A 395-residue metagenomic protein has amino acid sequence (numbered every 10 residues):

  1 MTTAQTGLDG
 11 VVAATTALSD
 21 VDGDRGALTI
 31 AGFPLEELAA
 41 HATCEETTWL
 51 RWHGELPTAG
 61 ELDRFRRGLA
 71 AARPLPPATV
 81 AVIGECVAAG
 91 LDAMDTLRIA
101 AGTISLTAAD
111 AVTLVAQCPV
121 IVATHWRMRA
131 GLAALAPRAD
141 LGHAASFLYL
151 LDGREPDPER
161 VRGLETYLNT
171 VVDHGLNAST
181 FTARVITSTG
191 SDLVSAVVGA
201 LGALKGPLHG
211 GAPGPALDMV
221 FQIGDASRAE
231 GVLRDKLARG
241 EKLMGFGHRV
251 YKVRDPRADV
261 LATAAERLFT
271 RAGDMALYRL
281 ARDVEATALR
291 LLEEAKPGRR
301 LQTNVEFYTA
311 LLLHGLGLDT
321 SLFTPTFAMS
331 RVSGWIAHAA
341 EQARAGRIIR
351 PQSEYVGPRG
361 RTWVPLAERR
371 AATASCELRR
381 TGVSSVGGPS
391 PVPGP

Functional and structural regions predicted by a protein language model:
M1-V383, P395: Hydrophobic alpha-helical bundle cores within soluble ligand-binding/oligomerization subdomains
S384-S385, S390-P391: Ser/Thr/Pro-rich low-complexity tandem-repeat tracts
